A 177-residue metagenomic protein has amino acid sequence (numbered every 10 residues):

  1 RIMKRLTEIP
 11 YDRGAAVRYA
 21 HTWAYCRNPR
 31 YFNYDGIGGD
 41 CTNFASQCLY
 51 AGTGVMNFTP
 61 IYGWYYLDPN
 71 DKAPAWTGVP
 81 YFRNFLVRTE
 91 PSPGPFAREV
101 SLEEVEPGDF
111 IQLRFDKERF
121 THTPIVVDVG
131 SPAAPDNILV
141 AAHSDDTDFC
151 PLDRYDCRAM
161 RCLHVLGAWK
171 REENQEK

Functional and structural regions predicted by a protein language model:
I2-T77: N-terminal capping segments
D12, R18, T22, Q47 (+6 more regions): Mature, Sec-exported extracytoplasmic domains of Gram-positive
Y25, L49-Y50, D116, V129 (+1 more regions): Residue-level marker of positions within ordered structural domains that often coincide with functionally constrained
D40-Q47, D109-Q112, H122, V140-D148: Residue-level signal for functionally critical sites in structured catalytic/ligand-binding pockets
F58-I61, T123, L152: Short, solvent-exposed loop/turn and secondary-structure capping segments
Y66-V140: ...with weaker cross-activation on analogous glycine-rich loops/strands in unrelated enzymes
V126-K177: Glycine-rich, aromatic-bearing surface loops/beta-hairpins
